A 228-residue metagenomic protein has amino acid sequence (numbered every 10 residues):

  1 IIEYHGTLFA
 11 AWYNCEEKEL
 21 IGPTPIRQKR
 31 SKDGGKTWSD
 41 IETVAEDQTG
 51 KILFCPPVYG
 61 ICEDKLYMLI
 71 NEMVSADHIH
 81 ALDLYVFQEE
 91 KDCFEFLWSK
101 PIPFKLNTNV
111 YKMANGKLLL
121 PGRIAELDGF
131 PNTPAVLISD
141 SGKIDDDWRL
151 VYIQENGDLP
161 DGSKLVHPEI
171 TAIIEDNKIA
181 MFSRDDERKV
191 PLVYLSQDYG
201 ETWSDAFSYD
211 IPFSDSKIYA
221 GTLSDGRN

Functional and structural regions predicted by a protein language model:
I2-I52, I61-S216, T222-N228: Beta-rich carbohydrate-recognition and catalytic domains
P56-P57: Charged, often glycine-rich, active-site loop that binds/positions anionic groups
